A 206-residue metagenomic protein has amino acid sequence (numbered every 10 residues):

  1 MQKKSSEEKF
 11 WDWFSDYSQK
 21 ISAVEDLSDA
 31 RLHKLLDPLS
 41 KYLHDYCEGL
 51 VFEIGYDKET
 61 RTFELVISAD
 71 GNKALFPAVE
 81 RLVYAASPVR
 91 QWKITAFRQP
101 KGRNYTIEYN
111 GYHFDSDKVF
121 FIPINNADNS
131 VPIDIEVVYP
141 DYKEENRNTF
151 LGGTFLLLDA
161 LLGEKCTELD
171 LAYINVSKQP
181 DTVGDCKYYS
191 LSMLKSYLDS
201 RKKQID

Functional and structural regions predicted by a protein language model:
M1-T62, G71-D206: Long, contiguous binding/interaction regions
